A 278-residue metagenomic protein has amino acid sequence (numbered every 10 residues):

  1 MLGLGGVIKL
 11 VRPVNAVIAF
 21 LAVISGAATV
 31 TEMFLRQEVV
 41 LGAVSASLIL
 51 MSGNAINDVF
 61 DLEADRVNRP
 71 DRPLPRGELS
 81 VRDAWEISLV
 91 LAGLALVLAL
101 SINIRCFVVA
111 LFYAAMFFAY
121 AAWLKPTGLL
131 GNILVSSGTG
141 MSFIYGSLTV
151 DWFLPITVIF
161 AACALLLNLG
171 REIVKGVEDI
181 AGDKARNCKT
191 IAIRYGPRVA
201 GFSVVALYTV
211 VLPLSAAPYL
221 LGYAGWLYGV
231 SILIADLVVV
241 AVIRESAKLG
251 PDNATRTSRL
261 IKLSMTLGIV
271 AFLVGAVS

Functional and structural regions predicted by a protein language model:
L2-G5, V199, L220-S278: Extended hydrophobic alpha-helices typical of membrane-associated regions
L2-L10, P73-P155, I159: Intramembrane alpha-helical segments
K9-A28, S136: The first (N-terminal) embedded transmembrane alpha-helix
V14, I18, Q37-S45, D83-I87 (+6 more regions): Alpha-helical transmembrane segments of integral membrane proteins
A19-F60, A92-L100, I104-Y120, F153-V174: Membrane-embedded alpha-helical segments that form the functional core of polytopic membrane enzymes, especially those
V23-A27, L89-L98, Y113, Y208-A217 (+2 more regions): Hydrophobic core of alpha-helical transmembrane segments in multi-pass integral membrane proteins
V44-S45, L62-A110, N187-A224: Multi-pass membrane catalytic core of lipid/isoprenoid biosynthesis enzymes
I144-W152, P213, T266-S278: Hydrophobic alpha-helical transmembrane segments in multi-pass integral membrane proteins
